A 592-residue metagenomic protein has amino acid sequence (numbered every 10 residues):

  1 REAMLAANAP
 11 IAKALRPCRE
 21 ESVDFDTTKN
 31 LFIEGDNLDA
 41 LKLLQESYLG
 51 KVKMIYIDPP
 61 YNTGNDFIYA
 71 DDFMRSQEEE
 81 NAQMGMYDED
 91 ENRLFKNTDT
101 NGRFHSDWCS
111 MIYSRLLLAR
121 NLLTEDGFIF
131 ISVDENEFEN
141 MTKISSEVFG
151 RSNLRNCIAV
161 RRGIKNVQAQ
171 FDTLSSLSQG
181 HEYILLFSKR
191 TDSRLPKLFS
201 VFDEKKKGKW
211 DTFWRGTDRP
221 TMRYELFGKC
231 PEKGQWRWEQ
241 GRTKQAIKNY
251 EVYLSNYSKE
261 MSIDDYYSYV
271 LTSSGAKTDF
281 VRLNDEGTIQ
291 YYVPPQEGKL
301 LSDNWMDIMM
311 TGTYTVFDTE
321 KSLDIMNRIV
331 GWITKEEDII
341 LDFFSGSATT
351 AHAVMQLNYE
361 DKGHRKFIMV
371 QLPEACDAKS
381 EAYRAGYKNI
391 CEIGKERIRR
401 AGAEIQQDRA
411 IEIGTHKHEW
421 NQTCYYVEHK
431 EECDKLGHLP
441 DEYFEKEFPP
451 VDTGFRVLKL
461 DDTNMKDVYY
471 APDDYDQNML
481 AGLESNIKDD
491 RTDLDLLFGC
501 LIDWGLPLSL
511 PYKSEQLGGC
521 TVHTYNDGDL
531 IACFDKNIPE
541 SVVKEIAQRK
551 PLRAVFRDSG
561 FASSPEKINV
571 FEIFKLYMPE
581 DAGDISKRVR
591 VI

Functional and structural regions predicted by a protein language model:
R1-I339, D361, L372-S380: Class I S-adenosyl-L-methionine
R1-L116, S152, R161, T288 (+6 more regions): SAM-dependent nucleic-acid methyltransferase catalytic core
I57, D338-L357, L501: A phosphate-binding catalytic loop at a beta-strand-loop-alpha-helix junction that coordinates phosphoryl groups
N92-N101, H105-D107, N153, A159-D172 (+2 more regions): Cysteine-dependent PTP/DSP-like catalytic domain, specifically the C-terminal lobe
E139, K143, D303, L323-R328 (+7 more regions): Feature representing long, continuous alpha-helical segments
I144-V148, A353-L357, A401, I573: Alpha-helical structural signal in soluble globular domains
T243, V457, L501: A residue-level signal for conserved active-site and pocket-lining positions in enzyme catalytic cores
Y269-S273, W420-H429, V522-I531: Eukaryote-specific, cytoplasm-facing alpha-helical/coiled-coil scaffolding segments in long proteins
